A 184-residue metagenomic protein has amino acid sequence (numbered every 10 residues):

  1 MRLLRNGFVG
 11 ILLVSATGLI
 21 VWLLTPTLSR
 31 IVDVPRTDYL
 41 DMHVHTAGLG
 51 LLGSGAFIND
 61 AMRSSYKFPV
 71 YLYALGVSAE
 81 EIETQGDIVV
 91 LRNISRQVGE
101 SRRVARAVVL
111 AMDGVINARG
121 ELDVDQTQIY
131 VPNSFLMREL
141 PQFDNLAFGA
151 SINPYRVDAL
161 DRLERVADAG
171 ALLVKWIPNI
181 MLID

Functional and structural regions predicted by a protein language model:
M1-L3: N-terminal Lys/Arg-rich, disordered targeting/topogenic segments
R5-D184: Helix-coil boundary/capping segments in enzymes
